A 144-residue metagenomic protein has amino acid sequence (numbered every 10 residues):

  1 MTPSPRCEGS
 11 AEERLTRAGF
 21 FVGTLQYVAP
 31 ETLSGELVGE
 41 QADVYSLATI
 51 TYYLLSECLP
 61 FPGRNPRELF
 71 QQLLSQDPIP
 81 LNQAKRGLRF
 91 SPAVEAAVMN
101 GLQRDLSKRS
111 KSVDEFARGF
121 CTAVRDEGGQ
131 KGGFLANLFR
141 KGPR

Functional and structural regions predicted by a protein language model:
M1-P30: Activation segment of protein kinases
T2, Y53, P80, F134-N137: Acidic/proline-rich low-complexity IDRs
T2-S4, A11, T122, G128 (+1 more regions): Intrinsically disordered, low-complexity regions enriched in serine, threonine, proline and polar/charged residues
S4-R6, R17, F61, K131 (+1 more regions): Generic low-complexity segments that are intrinsically disordered, proline-rich and/or Lys/Arg-biased
C7, N65-E68, K141: Positively charged, low-complexity intrinsically disordered regions
A18, Q72, D105, N137-G142: Low-complexity, intrinsically disordered/propeptide-like segments
Q26-G129: C-terminal lobe helix-coil module of Hanks-type protein kinase domains
G128-R144: Regulatory extensions appended to serine/threonine kinase catalytic cores
